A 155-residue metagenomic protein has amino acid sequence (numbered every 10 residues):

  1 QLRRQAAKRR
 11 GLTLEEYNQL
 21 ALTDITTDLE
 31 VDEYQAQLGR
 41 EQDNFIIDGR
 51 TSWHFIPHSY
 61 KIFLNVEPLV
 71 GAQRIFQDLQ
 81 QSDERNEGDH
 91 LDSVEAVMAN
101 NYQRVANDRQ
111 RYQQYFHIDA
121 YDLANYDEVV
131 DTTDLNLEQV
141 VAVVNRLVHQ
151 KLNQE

Functional and structural regions predicted by a protein language model:
L2-I56, Q77-D89, A99, A106: ATP-dependent small-molecule kinase phosphotransfer cores that center on conserved nucleotide phosphate-binding segments
R3, P68-F76, Q80, V94-Y102 (+1 more regions): An amphipathic alpha-helix signature
R9, L64, Y126: Glycine-rich phosphate-binding loops of nucleotide-dependent enzymes
I25, L29, E41, R85-V140: Small-molecule kinase domains that catalyze NTP-dependent phosphoryl transfer to phosphate-bearing small molecules
D32, L137-V148: Short, amphipathic alpha-helical "lid/cap" segments that border enzyme active or binding sites
S52-S59, Y121-A124: Short loop/helix-cap segments at secondary-structure boundaries that form the rim of catalytic
S52-W53, V66-G71, N136: Conserved nucleotide-binding/hydrolysis micro-motifs of P-loop NTPases
